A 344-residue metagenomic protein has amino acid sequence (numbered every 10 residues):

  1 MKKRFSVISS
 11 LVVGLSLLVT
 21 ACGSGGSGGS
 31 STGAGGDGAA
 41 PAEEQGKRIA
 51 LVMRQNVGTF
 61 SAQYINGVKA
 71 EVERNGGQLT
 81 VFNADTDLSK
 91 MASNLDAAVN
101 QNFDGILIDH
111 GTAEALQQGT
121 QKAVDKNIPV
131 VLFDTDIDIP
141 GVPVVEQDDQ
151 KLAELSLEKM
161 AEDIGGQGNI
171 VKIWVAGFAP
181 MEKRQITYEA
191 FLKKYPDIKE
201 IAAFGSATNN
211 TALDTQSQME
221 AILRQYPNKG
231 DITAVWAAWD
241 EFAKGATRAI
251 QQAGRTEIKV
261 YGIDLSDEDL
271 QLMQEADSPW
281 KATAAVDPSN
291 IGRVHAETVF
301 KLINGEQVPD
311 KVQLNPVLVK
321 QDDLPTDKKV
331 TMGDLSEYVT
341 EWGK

Functional and structural regions predicted by a protein language model:
M1-L11: Bacterial N-terminal signal peptides that target proteins for export
K2-R4, C22-K344: A residue-level marker of the well-folded mature domains of exported/periplasmic proteins
